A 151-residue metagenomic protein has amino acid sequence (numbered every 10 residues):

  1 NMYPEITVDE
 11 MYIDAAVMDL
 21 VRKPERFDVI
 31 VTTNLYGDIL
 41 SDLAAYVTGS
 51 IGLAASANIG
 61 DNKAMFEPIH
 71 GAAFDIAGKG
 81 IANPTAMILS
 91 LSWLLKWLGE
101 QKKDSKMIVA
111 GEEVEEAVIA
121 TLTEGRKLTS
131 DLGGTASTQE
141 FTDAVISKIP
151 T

Functional and structural regions predicted by a protein language model:
N1-D14, K23-V29: Glycine-rich phosphate/diphosphate-binding loop of Rossmann-like nucleotide-binding domains
N1-M2, L43, A144, K148: Alpha-helical structural signal in soluble globular domains
N1-T7, G111, R126-L132, A136-Q139: A cross-family phosphate/adenosyl-ligand binding-site feature
I6-E10, V29-I30, G80-P84, D131 (+1 more regions): Hydrophobic alpha-helical scaffolding
V17-D19, Q139: Short secondary-structure boundary/hinge segments and terminal tails
D19-G125: Glycine-rich phosphate/nucleotide-binding loop
S137-T151: Phosphate-binding loop/pocket of nucleotide- and phosphate-handling active sites
